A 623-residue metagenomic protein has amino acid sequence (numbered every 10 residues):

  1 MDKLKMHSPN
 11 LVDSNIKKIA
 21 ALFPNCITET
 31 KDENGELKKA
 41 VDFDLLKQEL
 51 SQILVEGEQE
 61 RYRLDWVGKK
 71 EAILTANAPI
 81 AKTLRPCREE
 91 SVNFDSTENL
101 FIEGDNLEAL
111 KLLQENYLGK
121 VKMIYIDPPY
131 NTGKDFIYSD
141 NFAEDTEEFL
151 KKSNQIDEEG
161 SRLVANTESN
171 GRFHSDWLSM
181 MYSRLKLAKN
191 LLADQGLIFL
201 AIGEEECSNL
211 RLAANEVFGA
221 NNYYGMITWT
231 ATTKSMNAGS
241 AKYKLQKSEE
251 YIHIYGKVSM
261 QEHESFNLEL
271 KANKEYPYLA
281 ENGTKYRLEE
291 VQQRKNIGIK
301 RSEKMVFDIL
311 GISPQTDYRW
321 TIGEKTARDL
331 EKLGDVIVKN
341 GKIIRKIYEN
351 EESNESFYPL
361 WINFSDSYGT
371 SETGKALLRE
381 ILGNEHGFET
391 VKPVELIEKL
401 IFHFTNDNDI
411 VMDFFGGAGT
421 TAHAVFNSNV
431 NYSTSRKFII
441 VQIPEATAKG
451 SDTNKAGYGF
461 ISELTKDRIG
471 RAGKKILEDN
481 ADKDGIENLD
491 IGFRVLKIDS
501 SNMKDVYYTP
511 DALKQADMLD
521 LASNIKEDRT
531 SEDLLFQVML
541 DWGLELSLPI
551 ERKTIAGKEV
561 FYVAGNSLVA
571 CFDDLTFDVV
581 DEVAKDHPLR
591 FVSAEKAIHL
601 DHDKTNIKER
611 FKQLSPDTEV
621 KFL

Functional and structural regions predicted by a protein language model:
M1-D42: N-terminal low-complexity, Ser/Thr- and acidic-residue-enriched intrinsically disordered segments
I19, L54-V55, E90-F94, D484-N488 (+1 more regions): Short, conserved catalytic or adaptor-binding loops enriched in Gly and charged residues
I27-T28, E264, V336-V338, L546-R552: Short secondary-structure junctions
L37-I410, Y432, I443-A448: Class I S-adenosyl-L-methionine
M226-T228, G416, K437-I440: Beta-strand segments within the central parallel beta-sheet cores of soluble alpha/beta enzyme folds
D409-G417: Conserved class I S-adenosyl-L-methionine
G419-H423: Glycine-rich SAM-binding Motif I of class I
N427-L623: PRPP-dependent phosphoribosyltransferase catalytic core
